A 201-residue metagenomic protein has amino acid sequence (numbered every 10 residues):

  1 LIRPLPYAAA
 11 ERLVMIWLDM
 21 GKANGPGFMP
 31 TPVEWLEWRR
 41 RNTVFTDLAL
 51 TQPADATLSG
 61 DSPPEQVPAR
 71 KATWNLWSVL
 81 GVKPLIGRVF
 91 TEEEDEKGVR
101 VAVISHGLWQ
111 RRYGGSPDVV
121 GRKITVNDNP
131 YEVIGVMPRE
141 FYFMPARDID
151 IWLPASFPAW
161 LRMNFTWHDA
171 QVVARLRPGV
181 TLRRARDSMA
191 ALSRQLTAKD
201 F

Functional and structural regions predicted by a protein language model:
L1-R12: Alpha-helical transmembrane segments
I2, W35-R39, Q110, A190: Solvent-exposed, non-membrane alpha-helical residues enriched in polar/charged side chains
P4, I16-D19, V136, P154-S156: Generic beta-structure capping elements
M15-L18, V33-V89, L196: Short amphipathic beta-strand/extended segments in non-transmembrane regions
G21-P26, D61, P68, R175: Acyl-group handling in specialized metabolite and lipid biosynthesis
P30: Soluble or luminal CAZymes and related metallo-dependent hydrolases
D55, P68-T91, R100-F201: Mid-to-C-terminal secondary-structure elements that act as membrane-proximal/extracytoplasmic interface segments
E94: Conserved, non-catalytic sequence blocks in retroelement Pol enzymes and Pol-derived host proteins
